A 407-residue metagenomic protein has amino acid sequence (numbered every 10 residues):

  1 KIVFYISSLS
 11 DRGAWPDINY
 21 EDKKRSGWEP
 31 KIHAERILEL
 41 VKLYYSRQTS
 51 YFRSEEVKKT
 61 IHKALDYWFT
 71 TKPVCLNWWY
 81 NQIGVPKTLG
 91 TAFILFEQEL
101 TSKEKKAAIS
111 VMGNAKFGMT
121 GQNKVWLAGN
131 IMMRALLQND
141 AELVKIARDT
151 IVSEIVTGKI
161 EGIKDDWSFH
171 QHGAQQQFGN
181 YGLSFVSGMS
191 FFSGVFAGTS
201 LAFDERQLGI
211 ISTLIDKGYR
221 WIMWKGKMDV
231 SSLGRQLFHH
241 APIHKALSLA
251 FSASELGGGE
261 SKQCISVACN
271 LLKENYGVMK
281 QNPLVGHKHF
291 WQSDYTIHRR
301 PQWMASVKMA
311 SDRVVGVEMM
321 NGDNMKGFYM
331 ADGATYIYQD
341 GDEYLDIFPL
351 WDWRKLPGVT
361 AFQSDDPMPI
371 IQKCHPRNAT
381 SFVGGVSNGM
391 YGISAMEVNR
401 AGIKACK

Functional and structural regions predicted by a protein language model:
V3-S232: Aromatic-lined, polymer-binding surfaces characteristic of secreted/periplasmic polysaccharide-degrading enzymes
T88-L95, G234-S254, P357-P369: A short, hydrophobic/aromatic-rich structural module that often spans a beta strand with its adjoining loop
N180-S184, F191-H289, S293-D294, P301: Extended, regular secondary-structure scaffolds
G258-K407: Catalytic and substrate-binding regions of extracellular carbohydrate-active enzymes, especially polysaccharide lyases
